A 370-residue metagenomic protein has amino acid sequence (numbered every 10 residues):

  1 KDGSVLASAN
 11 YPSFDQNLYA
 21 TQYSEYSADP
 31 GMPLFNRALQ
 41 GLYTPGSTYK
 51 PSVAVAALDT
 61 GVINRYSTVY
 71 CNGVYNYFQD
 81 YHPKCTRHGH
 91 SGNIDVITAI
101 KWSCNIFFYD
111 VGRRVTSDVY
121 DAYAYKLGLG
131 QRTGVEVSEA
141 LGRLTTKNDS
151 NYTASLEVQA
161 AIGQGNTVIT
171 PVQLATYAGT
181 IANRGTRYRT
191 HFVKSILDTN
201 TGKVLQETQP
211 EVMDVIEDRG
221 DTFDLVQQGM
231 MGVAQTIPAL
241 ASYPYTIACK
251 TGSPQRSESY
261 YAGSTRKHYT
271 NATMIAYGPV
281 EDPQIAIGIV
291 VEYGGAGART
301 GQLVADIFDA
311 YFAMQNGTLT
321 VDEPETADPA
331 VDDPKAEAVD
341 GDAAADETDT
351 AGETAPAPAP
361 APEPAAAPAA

Functional and structural regions predicted by a protein language model:
K1-S47, S52-I289, A370: Beta-lactam-recognizing serine transpeptidase/beta-lactamase-like catalytic domain environment
K1-T21, D118-K126, S242, C249 (+3 more regions): Periplasmic/cell-envelope proteins involved in peptidoglycan metabolism and beta-lactam response
T170, A296-R299: Secondary-structure boundary/capping motif
V291-G294: Ligand-site clamp/hinge motif
D328-P329: Extended active-site neighborhood of metal-dependent phosphoesterases/phosphodiesterases
